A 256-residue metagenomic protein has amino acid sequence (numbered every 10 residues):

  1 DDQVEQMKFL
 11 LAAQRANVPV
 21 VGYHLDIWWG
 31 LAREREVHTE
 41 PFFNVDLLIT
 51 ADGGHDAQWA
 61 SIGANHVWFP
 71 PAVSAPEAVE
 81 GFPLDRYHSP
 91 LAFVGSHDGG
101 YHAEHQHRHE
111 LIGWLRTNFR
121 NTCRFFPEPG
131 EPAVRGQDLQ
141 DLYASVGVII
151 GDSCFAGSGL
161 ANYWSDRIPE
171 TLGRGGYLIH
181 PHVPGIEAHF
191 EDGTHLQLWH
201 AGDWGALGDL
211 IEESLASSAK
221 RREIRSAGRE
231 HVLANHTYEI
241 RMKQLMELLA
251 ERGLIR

Functional and structural regions predicted by a protein language model:
D1-F9, I27-L31, E36-D192, R252: Nucleotide-sugar donor-binding catalytic core of glycosyltransferases
A13-I27: Active-site proximal beta-strand in glycosyltransferases
I112-R116, P169, E212, R229 (+1 more regions): Non-transmembrane alpha-helical segments in soluble domains of secreted/periplasmic/extracellular proteins
D152, A206, L210-K220, A227: Solvent-exposed, amphipathic alpha-helical segments
E187-L210: Change "using UDP/GDP/dTDP sugars" to "using nucleotide sugars
A216-L249: A charged, aromatic-enriched C-terminal amphipathic alpha-helix characteristic of glycosyltransferases across folds
L249-R256: Generic C-terminal helix-cap and adjacent flexible tail
